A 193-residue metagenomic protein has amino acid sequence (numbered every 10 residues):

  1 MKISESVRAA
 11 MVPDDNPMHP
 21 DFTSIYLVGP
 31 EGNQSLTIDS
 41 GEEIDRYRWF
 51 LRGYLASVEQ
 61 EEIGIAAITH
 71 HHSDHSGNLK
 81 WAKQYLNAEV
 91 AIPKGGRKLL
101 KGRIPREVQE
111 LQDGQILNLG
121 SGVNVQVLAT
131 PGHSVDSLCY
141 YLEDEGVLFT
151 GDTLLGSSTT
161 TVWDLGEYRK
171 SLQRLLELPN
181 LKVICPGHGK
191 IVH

Functional and structural regions predicted by a protein language model:
M1-A56, C139-G151: Conserved beta-strand hairpin/beta-sheet module of binuclear metal-dependent hydrolase folds, prominently
M11-P13, K94, Q112-G114, P131 (+1 more regions): Residues at the C-termini of beta-strands that transition into short coil/loop
N16-P17, V108-Q109, A129-P131: Short Gly/Pro-enriched turn/cap motifs at secondary-structure boundaries
D21, E42-N124: Active-site HxH/HxHxD metal-binding segment of metal-dependent hydrolases
S24, D113-Q115, D136-L138: Residue-level marker for the onset of beta-strands and adjacent loop->beta junctions in well-ordered domains
L27, T37, E110, I116 (+1 more regions): Conserved beta-strand positions that form and line the central face of beta-propeller blades
Q34-S35, E42-I44, N124-H193: Metallo-beta-lactamase
